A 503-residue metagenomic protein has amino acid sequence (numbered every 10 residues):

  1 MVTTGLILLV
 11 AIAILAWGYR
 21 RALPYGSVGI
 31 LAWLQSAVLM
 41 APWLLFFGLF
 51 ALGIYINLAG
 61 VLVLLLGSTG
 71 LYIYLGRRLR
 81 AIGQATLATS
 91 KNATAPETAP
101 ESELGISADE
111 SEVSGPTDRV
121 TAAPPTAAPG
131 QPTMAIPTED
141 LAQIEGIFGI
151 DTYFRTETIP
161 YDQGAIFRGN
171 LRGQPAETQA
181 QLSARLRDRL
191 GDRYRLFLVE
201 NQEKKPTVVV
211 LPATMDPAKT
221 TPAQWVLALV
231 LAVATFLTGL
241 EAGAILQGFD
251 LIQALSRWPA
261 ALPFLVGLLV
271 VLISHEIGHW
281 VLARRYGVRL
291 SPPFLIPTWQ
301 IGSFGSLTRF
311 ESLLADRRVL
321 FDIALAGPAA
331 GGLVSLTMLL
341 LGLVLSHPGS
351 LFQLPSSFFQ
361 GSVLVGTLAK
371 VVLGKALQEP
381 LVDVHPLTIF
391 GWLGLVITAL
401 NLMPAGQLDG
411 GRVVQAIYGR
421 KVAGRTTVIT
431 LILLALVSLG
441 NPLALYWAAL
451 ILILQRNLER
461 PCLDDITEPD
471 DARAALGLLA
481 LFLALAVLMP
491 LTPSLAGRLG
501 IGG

Functional and structural regions predicted by a protein language model:
M1-G503: Hydrophobic transmembrane alpha-helices and their immediate loop junctions in multi-pass integral membrane proteins
